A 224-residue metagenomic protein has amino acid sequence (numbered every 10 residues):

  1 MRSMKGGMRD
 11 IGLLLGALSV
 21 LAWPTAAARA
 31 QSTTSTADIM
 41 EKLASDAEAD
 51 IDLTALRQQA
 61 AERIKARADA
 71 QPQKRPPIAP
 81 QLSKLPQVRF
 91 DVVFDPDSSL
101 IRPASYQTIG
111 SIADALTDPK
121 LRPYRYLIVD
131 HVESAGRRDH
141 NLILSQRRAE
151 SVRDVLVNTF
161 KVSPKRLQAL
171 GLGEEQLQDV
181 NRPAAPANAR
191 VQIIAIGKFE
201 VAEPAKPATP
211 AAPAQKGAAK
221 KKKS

Functional and structural regions predicted by a protein language model:
R2-S83, Q215-S224: N-terminal targeting leaders that direct proteins to extracytoplasmic destinations
D38, A55, A104-S111, D139 (+3 more regions): Extracytoplasmic/secreted proteins, especially bacterial periplasmic and envelope-associated proteins
E48-D50, Y106, A149, L167: Short functional linear motifs
S83, F94-V129, V157-N158, I193 (+2 more regions): Periplasmic peptidoglycan-binding/anchoring modules of Gram-negative envelope and division proteins
P86-F90, D97, R122-Y124, S163-K165 (+1 more regions): Envelope-exposed proteins and targeting segments
Q87, S98-Y106, P119-L121, L142-A149 (+1 more regions): Solvent-exposed, acidic/flexible segments
H131-P207, P213-S224: Periplasmic OmpA-like peptidoglycan-binding domain that tethers envelope proteins to the cell wall
